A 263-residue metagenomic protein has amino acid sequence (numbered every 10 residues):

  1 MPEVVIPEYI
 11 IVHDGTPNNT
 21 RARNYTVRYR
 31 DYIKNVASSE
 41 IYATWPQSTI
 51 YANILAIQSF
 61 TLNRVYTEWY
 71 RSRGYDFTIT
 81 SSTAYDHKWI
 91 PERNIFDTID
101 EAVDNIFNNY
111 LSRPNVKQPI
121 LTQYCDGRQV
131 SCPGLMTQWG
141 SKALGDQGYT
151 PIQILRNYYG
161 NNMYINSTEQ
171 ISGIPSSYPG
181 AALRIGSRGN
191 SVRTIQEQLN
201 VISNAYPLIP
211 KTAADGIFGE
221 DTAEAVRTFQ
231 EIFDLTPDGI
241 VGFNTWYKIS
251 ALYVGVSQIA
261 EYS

Functional and structural regions predicted by a protein language model:
M1-S263: Conserved, single-site charged/polar hotspot
